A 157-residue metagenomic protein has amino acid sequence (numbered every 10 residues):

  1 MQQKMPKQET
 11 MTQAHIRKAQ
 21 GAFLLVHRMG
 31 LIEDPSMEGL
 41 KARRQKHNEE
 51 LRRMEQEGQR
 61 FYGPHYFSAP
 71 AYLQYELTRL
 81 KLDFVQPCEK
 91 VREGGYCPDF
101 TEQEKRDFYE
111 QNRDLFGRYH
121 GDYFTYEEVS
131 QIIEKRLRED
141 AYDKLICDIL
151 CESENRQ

Functional and structural regions predicted by a protein language model:
Q2-Q157: Peptidyl-prolyl cis-trans isomerase
